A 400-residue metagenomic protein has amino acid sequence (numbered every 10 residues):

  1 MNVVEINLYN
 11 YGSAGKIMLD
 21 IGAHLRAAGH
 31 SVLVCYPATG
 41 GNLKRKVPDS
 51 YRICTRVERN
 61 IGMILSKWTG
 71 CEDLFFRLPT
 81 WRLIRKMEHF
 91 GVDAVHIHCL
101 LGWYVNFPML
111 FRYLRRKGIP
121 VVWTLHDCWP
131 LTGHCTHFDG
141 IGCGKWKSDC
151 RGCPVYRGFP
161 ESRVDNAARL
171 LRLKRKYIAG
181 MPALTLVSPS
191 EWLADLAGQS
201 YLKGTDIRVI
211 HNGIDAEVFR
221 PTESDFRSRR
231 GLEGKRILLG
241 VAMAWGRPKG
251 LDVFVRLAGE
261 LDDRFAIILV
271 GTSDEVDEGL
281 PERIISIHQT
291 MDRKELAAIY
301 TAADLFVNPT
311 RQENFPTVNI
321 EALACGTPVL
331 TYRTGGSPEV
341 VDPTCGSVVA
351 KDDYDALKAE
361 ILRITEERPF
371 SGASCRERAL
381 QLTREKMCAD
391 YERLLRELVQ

Functional and structural regions predicted by a protein language model:
V187, G231-K249, V255-A258: Conserved donor-binding/catalytic core segment of Leloir-type glycosyltransferases
D195-G198, I214-R229, E278-G279: Acidic anion/phosphate-binding donor-loop and adjacent secondary structure in glycosyltransferase catalytic cores
G271-A297: Nucleotide-activated donor-binding/catalytic signature segment of Leloir-type glycosyltransferases, i.e., the conserved
A298-A303, Y391: Short alpha-helical donor nucleotide-sugar binding micro-motif in glycosyltransferases
R311: Aromatic "clamp/platform" in nucleotide-sugar-dependent glycosyltransferases that forms part of the donor/acceptor
P328-T331: Short hydrophobic beta-strand element within catalytic cores of glycosyltransferases and related nucleotide-activated
P343, S347-Y354, R363-R368: Conserved acidic donor-binding segment of nucleotide-sugar-dependent glycosyltransferases
P369-E397: A charged, aromatic-enriched C-terminal amphipathic alpha-helix characteristic of glycosyltransferases across folds
